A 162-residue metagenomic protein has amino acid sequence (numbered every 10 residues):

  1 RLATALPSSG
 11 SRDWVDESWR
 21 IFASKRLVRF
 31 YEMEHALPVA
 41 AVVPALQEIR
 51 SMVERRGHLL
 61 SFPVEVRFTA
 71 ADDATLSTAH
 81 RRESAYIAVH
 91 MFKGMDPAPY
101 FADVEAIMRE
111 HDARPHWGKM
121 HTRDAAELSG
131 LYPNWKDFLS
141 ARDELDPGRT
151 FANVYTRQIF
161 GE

Functional and structural regions predicted by a protein language model:
R1: Conformationally flexible catalytic loops at phosphate/diphosphate-handling active centers
L6-G130: Substrate-recognition/cap regions that form aromatic- and gly/pro-loop-enriched pockets for small-molecule ligands
H111-E162: Activity-critical C-terminal alpha-helical subdomain
